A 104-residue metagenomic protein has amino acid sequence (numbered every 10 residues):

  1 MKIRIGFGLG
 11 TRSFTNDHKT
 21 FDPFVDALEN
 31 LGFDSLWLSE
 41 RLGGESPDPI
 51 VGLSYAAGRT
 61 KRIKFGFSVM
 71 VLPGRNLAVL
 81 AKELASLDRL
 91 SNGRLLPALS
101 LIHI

Functional and structural regions predicted by a protein language model:
M1-T60, K64-F65, I102: N-terminal beta1-alpha1-beta2 module of alpha/beta enzyme domains
K2-D17, P73-I102: Flexible, glycine-rich active-site loops centered on histidine and acidic residues that chelate a metal or position
L42-G44, M70-N76: Glycine-rich "substrate-gating" loop/helix at the edge of Rossmann-like oxidoreductase active sites
I63-V69, L96: A short, small-residue-rich loop immediately preceding and capping a beta-strand
